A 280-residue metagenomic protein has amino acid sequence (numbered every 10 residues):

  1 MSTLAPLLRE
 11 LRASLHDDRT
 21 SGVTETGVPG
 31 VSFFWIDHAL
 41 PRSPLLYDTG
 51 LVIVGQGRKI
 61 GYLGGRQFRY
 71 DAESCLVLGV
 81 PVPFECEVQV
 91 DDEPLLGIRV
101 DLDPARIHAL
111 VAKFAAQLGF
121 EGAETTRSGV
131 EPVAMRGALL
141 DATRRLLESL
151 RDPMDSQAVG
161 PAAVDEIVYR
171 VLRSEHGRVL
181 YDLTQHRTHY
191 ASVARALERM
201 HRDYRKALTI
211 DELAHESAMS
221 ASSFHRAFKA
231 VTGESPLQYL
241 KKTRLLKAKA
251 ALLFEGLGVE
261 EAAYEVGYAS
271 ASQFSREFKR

Functional and structural regions predicted by a protein language model:
M1-F34, L40-P41, A123-V130: A short, N-terminal "cap"/entry segment at the start of jelly-roll beta-barrel domains of the cupin/DSBH fold
S2-L11, L110-E166, R170-V171, A196-E198: Amphipathic alpha-helical segments enriched in hydrophobic/aromatic residues interleaved with Lys/Arg
G22, R42-S43, Q89, R151-V159 (+1 more regions): Hydrophobic/aromatic-rich alpha-helical bundle segments in the mid-to-C-terminal region
G22-F120: N-terminal regulatory/effector-sensing and dimerization cores that precede helix-turn-helix DNA-binding domains
M135-A138, A142, A163, Q185-A196 (+2 more regions): N-terminal positioning helix adjacent to the helix-turn-helix/winged-helix DNA-binding module
R145-S156, V171-L180, R195-T209, F228 (+3 more regions): Basic, amphipathic alpha-helical hairpins
E166, R170-E175, L183, H201-T243 (+1 more regions): Basic/polar phosphate-binding segments, predominantly the helix-turn-helix DNA-binding elements of transcriptional
